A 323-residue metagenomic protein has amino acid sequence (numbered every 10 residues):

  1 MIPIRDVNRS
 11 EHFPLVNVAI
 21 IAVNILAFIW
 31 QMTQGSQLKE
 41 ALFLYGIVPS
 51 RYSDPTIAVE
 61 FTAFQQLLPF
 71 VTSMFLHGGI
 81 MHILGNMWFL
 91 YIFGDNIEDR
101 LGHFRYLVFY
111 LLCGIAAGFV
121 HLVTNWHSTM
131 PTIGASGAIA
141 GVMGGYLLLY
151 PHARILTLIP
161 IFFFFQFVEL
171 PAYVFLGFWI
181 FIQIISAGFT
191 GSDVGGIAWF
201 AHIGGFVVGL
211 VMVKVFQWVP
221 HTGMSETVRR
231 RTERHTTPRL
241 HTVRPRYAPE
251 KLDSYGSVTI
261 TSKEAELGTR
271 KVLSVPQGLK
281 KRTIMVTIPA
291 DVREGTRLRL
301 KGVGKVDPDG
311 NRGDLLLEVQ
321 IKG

Functional and structural regions predicted by a protein language model:
M1-K251, S257-R270, K281-T283: A detector for small-residue-rich transmembrane helices and their helix-helix packing motifs
V275, K281-G323: Intrinsically disordered, low-complexity linker/assembly segments
